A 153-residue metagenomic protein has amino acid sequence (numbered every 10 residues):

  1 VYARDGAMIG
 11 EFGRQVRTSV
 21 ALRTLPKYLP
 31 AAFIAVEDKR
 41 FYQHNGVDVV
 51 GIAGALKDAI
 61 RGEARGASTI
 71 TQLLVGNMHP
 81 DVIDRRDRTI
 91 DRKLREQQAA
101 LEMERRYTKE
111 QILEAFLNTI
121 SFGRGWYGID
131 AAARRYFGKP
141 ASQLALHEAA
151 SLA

Functional and structural regions predicted by a protein language model:
Y2-A153: Peptidoglycan glycan-strand catalytic modules in the bacterial/periplasmic cell-wall system
